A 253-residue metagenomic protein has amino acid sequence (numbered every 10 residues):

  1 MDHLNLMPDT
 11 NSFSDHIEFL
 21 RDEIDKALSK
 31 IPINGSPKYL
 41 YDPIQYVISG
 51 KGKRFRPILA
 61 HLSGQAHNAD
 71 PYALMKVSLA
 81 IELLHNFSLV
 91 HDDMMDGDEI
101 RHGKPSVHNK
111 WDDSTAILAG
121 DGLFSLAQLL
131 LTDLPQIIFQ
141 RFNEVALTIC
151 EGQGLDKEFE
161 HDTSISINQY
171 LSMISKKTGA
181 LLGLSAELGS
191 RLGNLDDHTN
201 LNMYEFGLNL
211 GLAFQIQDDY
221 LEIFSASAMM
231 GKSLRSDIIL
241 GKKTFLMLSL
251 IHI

Functional and structural regions predicted by a protein language model:
D2-S29: N-terminal amphipathic/basic leader segments beginning at the initiator methionine
F19, S29, I33-I251: Mg2+-dependent prenyl diphosphate-binding active-site environment of isoprenoid biosynthetic enzymes
